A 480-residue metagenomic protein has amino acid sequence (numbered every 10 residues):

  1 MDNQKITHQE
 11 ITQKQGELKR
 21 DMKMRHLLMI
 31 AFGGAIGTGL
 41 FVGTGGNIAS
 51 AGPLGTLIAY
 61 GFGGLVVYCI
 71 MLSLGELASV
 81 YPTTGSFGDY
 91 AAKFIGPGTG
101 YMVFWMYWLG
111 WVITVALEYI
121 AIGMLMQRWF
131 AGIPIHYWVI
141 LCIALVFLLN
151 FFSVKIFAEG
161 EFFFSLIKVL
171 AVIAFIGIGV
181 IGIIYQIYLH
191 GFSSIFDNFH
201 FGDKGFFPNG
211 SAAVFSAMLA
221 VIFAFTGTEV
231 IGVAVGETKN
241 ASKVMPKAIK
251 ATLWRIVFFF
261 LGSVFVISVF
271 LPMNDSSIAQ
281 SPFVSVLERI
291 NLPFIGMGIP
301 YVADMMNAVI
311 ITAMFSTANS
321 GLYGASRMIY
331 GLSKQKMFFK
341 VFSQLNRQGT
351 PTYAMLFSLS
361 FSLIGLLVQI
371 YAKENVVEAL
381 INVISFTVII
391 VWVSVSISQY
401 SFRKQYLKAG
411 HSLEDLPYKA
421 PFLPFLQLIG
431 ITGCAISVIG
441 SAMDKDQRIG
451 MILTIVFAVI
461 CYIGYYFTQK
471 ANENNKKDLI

Functional and structural regions predicted by a protein language model:
M1-G45, A49-L54, V67-Y68, L72 (+4 more regions): Membrane-interface "cap" regions at the ends of multi-pass membrane proteins
D2, I11, G88-A92, G98 (+7 more regions): Helix-loop-helix connectors at the membrane interface of multi-pass transporters/channels
Q13-L18, L57, F130-P134, L166-N307: Helix-loop-helix junctions that connect adjacent transmembrane segments in multi-pass membrane transporters
K19, G43-W138, C142, T252-R255 (+2 more regions): Extracellular loop-to-transmembrane helix junctions
T83, M106-I120, F225-T238, P300-K340 (+3 more regions): Membrane-helix boundary/coupling elements in multi-pass transport proteins
D89, G96, R128, A248-N319 (+1 more regions): TM-loop-TM module centered on a large, flexible mid-protein loop between adjacent transmembrane helices in multi-pass
G123, H136-F196, T226, I249-W254 (+2 more regions): Membrane-interface loop-to-helix entry segments
F163-F164, V341-T352, W392-D446, N475 (+1 more regions): C-terminal membrane-solvent junction of multi-pass transporters and transport-like membrane proteins
